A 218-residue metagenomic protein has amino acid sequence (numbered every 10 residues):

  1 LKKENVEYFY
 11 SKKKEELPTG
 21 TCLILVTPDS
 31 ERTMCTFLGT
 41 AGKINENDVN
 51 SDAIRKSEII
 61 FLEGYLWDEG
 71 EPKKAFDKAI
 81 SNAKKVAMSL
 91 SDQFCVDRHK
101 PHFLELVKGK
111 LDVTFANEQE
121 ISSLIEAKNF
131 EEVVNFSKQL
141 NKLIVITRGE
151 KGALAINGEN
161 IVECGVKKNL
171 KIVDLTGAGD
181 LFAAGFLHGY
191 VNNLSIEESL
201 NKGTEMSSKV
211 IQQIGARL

Functional and structural regions predicted by a protein language model:
K2-K13, L17, V26-V162: Ribokinase/PfkB-type carbohydrate-kinase core domain
P101, N129-L218: Conserved phosphate-binding/catalytic region of the ribokinase-like
